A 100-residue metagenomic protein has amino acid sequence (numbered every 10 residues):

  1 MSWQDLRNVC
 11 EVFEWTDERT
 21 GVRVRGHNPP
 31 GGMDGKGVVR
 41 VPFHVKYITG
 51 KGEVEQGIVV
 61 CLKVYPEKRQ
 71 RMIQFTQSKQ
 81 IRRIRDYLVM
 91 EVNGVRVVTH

Functional and structural regions predicted by a protein language model:
M1-K51: Short glycine-rich, low-complexity segments
W3, G21, E67, S78-K79: General helical secondary-structure elements
R25, Y65, I73, I84-Y87: Small/flexible residues
V38-R40, P66, R82: Short solvent-exposed loop/turn micro-motifs enriched in small/polar/acidic residues
H44-S78: Short, conserved turn/kink motifs that form compact alpha/beta structural patches or helix kinks used as
L62, R83-V97: Structured surface patches comprising rigid loops and adjacent beta-strands/short helices at the edges of well-ordered
R69, T76-R83, R96-T99: Terminal non-globular linear segments
